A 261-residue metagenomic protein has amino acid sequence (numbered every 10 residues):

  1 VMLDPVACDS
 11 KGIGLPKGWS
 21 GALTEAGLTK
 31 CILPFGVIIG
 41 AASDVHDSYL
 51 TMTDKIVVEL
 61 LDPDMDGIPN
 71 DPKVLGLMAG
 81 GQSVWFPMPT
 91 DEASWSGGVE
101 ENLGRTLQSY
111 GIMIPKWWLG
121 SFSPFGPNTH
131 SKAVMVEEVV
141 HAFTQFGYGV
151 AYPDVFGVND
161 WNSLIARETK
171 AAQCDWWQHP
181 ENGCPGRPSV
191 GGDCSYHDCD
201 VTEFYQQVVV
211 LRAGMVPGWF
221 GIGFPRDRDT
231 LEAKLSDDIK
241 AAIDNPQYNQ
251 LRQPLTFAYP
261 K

Functional and structural regions predicted by a protein language model:
V1-F35: N-terminal low-complexity, Pro/Thr/Ser-rich intrinsically disordered segments that act as propeptides or flexible
T24-A26, P34-D175: Acidic/His-rich structured neighborhood in mature extracellular/periplasmic domains
A41-V45, P127-S131, V190-V201, G223-L231: Conserved aromatic-histidine-acidic binding/catalytic patches
Y49, Y110, F146-Y148, Y152 (+5 more regions): Sequence-level detector for tyrosine residue identity
P153-A213: Domain-level detector of nuclease and nuclease-like folds in predominantly extracellular/periplasmic contexts
V208-K261: Pan-zinc metallopeptidase signature
